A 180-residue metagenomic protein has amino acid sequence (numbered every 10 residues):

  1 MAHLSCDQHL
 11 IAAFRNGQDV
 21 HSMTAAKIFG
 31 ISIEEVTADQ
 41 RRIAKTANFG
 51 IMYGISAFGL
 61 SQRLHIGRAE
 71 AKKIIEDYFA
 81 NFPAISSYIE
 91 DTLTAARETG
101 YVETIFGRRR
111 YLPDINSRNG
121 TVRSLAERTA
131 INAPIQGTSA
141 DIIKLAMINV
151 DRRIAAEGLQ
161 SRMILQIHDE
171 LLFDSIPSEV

Functional and structural regions predicted by a protein language model:
M1-V180: Conserved catalytic core of nucleotide polymerization and phosphodiester-bond processing enzymes
